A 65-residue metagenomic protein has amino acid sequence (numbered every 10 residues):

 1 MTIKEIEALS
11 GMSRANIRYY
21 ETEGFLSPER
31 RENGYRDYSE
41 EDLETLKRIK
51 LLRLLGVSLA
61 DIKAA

Functional and structural regions predicted by a protein language model:
T2-A8, S27, S39-A65: Arg/Lys-rich, alpha-helical DNA-contact motif
I6, S13-N16: Short glycine/proline-centered loop/turn elements that form peptide/ligand docking sites
I17-R18, I49: Short, hydrophobic-biased segments on the C-terminal half of alpha helices that form "recognition helices"
Y20, Y38: Conserved active-site tyrosine of GNAT-family acetyltransferases
L26-E32: Beta-hairpin "wing" of winged helix-turn-helix
